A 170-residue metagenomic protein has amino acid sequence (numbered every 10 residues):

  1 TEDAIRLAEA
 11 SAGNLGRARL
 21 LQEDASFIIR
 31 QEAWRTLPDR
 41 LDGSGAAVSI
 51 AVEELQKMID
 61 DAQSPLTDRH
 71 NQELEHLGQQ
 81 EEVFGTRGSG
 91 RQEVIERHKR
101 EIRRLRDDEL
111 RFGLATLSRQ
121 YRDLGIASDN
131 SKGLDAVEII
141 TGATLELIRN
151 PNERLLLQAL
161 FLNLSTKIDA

Functional and structural regions predicted by a protein language model:
T1-R111, D123-A170: Charged, glycine-rich active-site and insertion segments that engage polyanionic ligands
L114: Conserved helicase NTPase catalytic core signature
L117: Non-catalytic DNA-binding core/recognition domains of DNA-processing enzymes
